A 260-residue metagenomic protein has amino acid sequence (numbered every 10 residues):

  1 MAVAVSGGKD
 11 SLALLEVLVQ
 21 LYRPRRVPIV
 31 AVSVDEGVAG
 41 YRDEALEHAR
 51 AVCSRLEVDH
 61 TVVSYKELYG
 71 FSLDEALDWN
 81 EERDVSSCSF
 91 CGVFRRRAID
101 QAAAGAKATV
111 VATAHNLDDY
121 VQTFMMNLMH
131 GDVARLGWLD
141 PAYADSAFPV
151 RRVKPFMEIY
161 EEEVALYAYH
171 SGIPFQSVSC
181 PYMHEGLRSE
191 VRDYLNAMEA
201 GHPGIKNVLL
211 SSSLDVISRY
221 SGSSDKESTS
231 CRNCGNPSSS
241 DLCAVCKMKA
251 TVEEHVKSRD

Functional and structural regions predicted by a protein language model:
M1-G137, A142, M157-S171, C243 (+1 more regions): ATP-dependent adenylation/nucleotidyltransferase module used to activate substrates
M1-V3, P28, M126, A134-D260: ATP/NTP-dependent adenylation/nucleotidyl-transfer catalytic domains that generate, transfer, or process NMP-activated
